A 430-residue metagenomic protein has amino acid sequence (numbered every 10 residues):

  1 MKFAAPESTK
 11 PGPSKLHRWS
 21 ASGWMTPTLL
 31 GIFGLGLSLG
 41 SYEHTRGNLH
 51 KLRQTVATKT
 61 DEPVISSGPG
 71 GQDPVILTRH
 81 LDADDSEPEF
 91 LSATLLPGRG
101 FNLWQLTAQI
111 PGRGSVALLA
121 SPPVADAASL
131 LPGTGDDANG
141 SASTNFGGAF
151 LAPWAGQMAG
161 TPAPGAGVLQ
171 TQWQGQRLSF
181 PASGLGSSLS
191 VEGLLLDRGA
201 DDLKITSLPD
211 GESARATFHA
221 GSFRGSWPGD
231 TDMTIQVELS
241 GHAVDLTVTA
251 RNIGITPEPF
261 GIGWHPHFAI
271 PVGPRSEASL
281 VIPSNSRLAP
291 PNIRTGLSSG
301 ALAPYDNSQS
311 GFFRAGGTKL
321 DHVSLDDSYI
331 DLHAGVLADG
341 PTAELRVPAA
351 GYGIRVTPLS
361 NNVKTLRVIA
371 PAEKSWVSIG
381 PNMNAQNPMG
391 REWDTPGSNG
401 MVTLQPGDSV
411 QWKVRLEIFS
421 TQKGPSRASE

Functional and structural regions predicted by a protein language model:
M1-L16: Short, low-complexity, Lys/Arg-enriched N-terminal segments of secretory-pathway carbohydrate enzymes
P13-T247, I253-P259, G263-E430: Surface-exposed acidic/polar loop and edge beta-strand patches at domain peripheries
